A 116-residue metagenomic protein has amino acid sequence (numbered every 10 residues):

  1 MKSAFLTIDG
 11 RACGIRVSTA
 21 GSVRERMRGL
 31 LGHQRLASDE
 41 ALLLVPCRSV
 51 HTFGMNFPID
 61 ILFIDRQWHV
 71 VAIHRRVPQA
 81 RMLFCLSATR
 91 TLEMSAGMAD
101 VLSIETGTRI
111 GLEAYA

Functional and structural regions predicted by a protein language model:
M1-A116: Compact, glycine-rich, soluble single-domain proteins
